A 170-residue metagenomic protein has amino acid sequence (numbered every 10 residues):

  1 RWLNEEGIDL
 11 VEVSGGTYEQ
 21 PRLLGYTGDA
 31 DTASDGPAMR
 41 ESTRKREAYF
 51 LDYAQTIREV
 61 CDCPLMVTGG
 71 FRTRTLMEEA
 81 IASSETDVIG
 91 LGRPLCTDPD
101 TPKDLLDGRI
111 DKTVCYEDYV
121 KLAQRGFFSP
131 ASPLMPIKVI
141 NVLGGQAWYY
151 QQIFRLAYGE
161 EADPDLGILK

Functional and structural regions predicted by a protein language model:
R1-K170: Flavin-dependent oxidoreductase catalytic cores
